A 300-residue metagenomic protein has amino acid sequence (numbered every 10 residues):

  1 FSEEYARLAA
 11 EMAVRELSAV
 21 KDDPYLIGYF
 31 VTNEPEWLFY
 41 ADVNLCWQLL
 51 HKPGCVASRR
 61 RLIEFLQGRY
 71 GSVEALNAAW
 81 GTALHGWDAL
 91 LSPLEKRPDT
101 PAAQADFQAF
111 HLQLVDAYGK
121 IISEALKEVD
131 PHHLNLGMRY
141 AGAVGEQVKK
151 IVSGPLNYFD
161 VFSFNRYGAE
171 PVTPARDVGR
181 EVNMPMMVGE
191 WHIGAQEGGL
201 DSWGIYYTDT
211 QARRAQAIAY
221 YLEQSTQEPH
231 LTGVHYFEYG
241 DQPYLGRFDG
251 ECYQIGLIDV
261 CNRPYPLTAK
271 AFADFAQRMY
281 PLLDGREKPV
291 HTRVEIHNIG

Functional and structural regions predicted by a protein language model:
F1-D23, T32, L38-Y40, Y220: Conserved, well-structured beta-alpha core segment at the onset of a catalytic domain
F1-E11, L50-K52, F65-L66, P101-D116 (+3 more regions): The substrate-binding groove and active-site-proximal loops of carbohydrate-active enzymes, especially glycoside
E16, Y29, S72, L126 (+3 more regions): Conserved, mostly hydrophobic/aromatic
D23-K150: Polysaccharide-binding and catalytic clefts of secreted carbohydrate-active enzymes
L26-G28, T32-E34, W191, Q196 (+2 more regions): Substrate-binding cleft of secreted/luminal carbohydrate-active enzymes
F39-L45, P174, G198-G199, G246-R247: Short, solvent-exposed loop/turn and secondary-structure capping segments
L45-R61, F237-G300: Aromatic-rich peripheral "rim/lid" segments of glycoside hydrolase catalytic domains that contact and position glycan
A109-G204, A219-E223: Glycoside hydrolase catalytic-domain groove-lining segments
